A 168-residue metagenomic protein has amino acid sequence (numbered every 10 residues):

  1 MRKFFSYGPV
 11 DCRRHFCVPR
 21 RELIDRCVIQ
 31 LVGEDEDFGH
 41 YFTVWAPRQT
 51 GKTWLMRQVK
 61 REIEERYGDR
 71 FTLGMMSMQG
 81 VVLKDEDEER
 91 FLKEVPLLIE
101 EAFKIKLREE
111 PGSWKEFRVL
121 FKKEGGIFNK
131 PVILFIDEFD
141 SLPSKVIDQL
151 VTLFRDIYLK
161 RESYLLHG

Functional and structural regions predicted by a protein language model:
M1-P47, W54-I63, K123-E124: Walker A/P-loop-proximal flanking segment of P-loop NTPase domains
Y41, K115-G168: Conserved Walker B catalytic segment
G51, V81-L83, F139-P143: Short acidic, S/G/P-rich loop/turn micro-motifs used as interaction or catalytic elements
W54-V59, R90-L98, Q149-L153, I157: Alpha-helical scaffold elements adjacent to nucleotide-binding pockets in ATP/GTP-utilizing enzyme cores
R61-T72: Post-Walker A helix-loop "phosphate-sensing" segment adjacent to the P-loop in P-loop NTPases
T72-L107: Conserved NTP-binding/hydrolysis module of P-loop NTPases
